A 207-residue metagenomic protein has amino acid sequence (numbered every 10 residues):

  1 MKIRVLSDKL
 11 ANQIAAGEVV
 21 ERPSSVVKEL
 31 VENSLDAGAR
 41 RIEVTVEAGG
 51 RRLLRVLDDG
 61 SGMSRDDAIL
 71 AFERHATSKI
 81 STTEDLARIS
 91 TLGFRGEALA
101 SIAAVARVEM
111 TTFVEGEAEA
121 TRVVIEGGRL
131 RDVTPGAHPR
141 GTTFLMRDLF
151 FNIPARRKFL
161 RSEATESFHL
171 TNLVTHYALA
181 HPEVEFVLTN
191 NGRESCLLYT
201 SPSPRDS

Functional and structural regions predicted by a protein language model:
M1-S201: N-terminal phosphate-binding caps/lids of nucleotide- and nucleic-acid-binding domains
P202-S207: A short, hydrophobic C-terminal helix/tail in secreted or cell-surface proteins
